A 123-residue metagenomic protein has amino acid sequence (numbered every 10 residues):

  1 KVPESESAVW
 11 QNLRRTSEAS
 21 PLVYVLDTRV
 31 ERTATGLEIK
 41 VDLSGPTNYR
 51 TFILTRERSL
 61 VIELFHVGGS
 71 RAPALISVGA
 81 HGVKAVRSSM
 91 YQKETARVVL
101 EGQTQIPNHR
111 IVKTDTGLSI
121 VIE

Functional and structural regions predicted by a protein language model:
K1-E123: Short linear recognition/processing motifs and adjacent strand/loop elements at protein termini and domain edges
